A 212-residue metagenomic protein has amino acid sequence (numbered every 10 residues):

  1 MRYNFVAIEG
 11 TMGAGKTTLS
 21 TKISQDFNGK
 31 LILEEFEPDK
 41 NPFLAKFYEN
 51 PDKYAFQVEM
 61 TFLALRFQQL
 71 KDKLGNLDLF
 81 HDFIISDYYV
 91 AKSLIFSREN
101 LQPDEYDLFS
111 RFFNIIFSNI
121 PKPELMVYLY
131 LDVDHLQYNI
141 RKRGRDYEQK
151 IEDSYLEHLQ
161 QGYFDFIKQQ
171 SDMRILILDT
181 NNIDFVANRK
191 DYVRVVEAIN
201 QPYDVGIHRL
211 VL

Functional and structural regions predicted by a protein language model:
I8: Hydrophobic anchor at the beta1->P-loop junction of P-loop NTPases
T11: P-loop (Walker A) phosphate-binding loop of NTP-binding proteins
K16: Conserved lysine of the Walker
L19-S20, S24: Post-Walker A alpha-helix
Q25-L65: Conserved substrate/cofactor phosphate-moiety recognition/catalytic segment in nucleotide-dependent phosphotransferases
Y54, V58-P121: Glycine-rich phosphate-binding loop used to anchor ATP phosphates in small-molecule kinases, encompassing both
S93-Q161: A glycine- and Lys/Arg-enriched "phosphate-lid" helix/loop adjacent to the NTP-binding pocket of small-molecule kinases
R141-K150, S154-L212: NTP-dependent small-molecule kinase module
